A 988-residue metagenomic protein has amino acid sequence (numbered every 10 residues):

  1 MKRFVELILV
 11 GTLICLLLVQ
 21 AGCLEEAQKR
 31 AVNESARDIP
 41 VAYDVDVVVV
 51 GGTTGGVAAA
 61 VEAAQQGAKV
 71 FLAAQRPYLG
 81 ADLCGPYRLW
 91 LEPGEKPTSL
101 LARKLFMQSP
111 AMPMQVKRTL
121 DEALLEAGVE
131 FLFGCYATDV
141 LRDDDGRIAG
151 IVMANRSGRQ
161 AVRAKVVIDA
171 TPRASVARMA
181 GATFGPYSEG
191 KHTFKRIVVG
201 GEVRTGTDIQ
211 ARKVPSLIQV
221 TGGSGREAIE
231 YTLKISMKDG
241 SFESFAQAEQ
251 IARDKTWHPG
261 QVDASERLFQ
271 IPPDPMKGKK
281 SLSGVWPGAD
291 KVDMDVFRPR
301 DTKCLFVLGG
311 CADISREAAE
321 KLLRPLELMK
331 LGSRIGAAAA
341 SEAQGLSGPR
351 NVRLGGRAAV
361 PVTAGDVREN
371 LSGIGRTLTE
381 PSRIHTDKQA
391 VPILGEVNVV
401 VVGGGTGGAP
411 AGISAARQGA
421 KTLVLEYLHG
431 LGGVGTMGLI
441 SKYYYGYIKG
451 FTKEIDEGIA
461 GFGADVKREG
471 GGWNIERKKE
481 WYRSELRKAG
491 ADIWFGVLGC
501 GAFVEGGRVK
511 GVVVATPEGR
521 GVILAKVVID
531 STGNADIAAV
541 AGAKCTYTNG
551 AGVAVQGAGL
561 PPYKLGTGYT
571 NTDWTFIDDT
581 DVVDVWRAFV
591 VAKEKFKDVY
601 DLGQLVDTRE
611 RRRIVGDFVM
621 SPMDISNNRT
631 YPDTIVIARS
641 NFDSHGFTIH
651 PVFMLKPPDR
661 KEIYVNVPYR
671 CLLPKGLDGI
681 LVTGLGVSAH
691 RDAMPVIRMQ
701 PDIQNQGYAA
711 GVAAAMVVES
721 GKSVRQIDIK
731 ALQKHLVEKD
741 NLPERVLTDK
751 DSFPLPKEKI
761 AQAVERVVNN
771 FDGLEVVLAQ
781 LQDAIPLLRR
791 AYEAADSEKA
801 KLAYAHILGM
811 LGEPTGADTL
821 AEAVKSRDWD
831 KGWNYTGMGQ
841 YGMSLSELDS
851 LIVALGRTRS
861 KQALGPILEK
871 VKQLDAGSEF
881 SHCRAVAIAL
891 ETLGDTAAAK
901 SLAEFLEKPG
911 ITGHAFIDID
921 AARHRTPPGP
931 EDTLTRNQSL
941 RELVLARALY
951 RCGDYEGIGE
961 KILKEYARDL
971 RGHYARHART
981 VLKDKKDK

Functional and structural regions predicted by a protein language model:
M1-L9: Bacterial N-terminal signal peptides that target proteins for export
I8-Q20: Bacterial N-terminal signal peptides
L24-A27, V32-N33, D38, D82 (+17 more regions): Flavin (FAD/FMN)-binding glycine-rich loop and adjacent Rossmann-like elements that form
A42, E62, A68-K69, A73-D143 (+10 more regions): Conserved N-terminal/central alpha/beta ligand/cofactor-binding core
A42-T53, I393-G405: Beta1/beta-strand and adjacent pyrophosphate-binding region of the FAD-binding site in flavoprotein oxidoreductases
G56, G408: N-terminal Rossmann-fold NAD(P) dinucleotide-binding loop
D751-V764, L781-E793, E813-G837, S860-L874 (+4 more regions): Amphipathic alpha-helical scaffolding segments comprising HEAT/armadillo-like alpha-solenoid repeats
N769-Q782, R790-A794, E798-P814, N834-S860 (+4 more regions): Structural detector for internal amphipathic alpha-helices that build alpha-solenoid repeat scaffolds
